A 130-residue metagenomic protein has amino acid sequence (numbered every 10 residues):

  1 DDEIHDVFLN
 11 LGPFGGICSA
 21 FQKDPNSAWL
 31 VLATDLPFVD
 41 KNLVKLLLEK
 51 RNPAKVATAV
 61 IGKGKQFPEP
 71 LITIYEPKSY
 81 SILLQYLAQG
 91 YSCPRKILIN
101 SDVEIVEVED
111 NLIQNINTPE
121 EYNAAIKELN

Functional and structural regions predicted by a protein language model:
D1-Y91, K96-L112, P119-N130: Nucleotide and nucleotide-moiety/phosphate-recognizing core
